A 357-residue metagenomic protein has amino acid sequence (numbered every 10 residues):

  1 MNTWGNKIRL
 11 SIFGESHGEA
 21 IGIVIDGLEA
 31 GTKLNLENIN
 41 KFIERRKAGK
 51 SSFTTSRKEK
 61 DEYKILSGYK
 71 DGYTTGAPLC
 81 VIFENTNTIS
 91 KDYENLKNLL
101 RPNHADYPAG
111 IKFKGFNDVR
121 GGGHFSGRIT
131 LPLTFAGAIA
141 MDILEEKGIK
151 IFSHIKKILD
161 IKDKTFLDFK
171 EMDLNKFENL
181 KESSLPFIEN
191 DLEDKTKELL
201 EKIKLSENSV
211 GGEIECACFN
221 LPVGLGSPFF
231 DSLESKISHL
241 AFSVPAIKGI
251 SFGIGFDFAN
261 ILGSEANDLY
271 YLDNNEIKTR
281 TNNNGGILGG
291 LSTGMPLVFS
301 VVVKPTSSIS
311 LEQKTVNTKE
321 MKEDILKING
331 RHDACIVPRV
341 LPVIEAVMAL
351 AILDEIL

Functional and structural regions predicted by a protein language model:
M1-L357: Generic N-terminal targeting/processing segments that precede catalytic cores or assembly contacts
